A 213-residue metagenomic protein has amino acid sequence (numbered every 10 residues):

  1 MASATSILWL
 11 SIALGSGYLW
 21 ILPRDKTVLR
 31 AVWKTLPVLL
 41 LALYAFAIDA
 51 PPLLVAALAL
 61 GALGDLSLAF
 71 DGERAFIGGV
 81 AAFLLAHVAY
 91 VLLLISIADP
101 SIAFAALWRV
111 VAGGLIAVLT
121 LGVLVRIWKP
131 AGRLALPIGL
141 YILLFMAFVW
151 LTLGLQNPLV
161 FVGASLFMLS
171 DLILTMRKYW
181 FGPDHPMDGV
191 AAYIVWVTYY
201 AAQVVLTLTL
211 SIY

Functional and structural regions predicted by a protein language model:
M1-Y213: Polytopic alpha-helical membrane-helix bundles and their juxtamembrane interface segments in multi-pass membrane
